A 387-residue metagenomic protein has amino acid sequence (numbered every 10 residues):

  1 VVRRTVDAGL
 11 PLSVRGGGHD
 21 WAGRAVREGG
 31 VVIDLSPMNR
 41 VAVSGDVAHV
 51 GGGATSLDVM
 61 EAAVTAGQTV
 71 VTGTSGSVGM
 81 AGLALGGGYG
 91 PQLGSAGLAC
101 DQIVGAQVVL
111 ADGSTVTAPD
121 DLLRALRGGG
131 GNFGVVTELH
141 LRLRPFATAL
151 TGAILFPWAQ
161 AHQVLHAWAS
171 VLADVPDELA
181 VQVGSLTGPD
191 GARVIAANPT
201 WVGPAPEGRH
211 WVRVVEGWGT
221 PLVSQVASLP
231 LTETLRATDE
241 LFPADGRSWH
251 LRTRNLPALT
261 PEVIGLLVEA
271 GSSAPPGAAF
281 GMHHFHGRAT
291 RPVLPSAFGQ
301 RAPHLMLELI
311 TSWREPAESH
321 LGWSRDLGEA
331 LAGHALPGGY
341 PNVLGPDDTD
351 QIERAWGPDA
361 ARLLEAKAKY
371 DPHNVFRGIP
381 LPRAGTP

Functional and structural regions predicted by a protein language model:
V1-P387: Soluble FAD-dependent oxygen oxidases
